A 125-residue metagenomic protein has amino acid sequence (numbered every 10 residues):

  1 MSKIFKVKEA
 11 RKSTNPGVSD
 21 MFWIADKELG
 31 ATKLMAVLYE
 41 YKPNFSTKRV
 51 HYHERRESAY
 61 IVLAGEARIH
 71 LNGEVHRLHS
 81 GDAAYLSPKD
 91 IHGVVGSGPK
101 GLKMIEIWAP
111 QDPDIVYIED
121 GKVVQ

Functional and structural regions predicted by a protein language model:
M1-L34, R49, Y117-Q125: A short, N-terminal "cap"/entry segment at the start of jelly-roll beta-barrel domains of the cupin/DSBH fold
D26-K27, K48-H53, V95-S97: Short histidine-centered beta-strand/loop micro-motifs that create catalytic or ligand/metal-coordination sites
L29-T32, K42-S46, E66, P110-D114: Short, charged/polar surface micro-motifs in flexible loops or helix N-caps
V37-H53: Conserved short histidine dyad/triad with adjacent acidic residue
R55-E57, I61-A67: Glycine- and acidic-residue-biased ligand/ion/polar-headgroup-sensing regions
E66-R68, V75, I91, G101: Structural motif
G73-P88: Short acidic-glycine-tyrosine-enriched beta hairpin
P88-D114: Ligand-binding loop in jelly-roll beta-barrel domains
